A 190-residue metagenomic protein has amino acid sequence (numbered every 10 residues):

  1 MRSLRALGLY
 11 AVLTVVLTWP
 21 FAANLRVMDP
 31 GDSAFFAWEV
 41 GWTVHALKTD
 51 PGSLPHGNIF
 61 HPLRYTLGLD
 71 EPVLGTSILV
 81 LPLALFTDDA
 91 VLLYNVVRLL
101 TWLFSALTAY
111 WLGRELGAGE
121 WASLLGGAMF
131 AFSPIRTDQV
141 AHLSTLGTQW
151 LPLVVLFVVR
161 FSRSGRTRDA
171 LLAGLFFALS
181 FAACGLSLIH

Functional and structural regions predicted by a protein language model:
M1-S3, D29, D50, N58 (+3 more regions): Serine/threonine-rich low-complexity intrinsically disordered regions
M1-W19: Start-transfer (signal-anchor) and selected internal transmembrane alpha helices of multi-pass inner/ER membrane
R2-R5, L85-L93, V97, A118-L125: Membrane-interface starts of transmembrane alpha-helices
S3, L7, F35-W38, L74 (+3 more regions): Generic structural microfeature
Y10, V97-L116, E120-I189: Membrane-embedded helix bundles of polyisoprenyl
T14-S105, F132-T148: Membrane-interface coil-to-helix junctions
